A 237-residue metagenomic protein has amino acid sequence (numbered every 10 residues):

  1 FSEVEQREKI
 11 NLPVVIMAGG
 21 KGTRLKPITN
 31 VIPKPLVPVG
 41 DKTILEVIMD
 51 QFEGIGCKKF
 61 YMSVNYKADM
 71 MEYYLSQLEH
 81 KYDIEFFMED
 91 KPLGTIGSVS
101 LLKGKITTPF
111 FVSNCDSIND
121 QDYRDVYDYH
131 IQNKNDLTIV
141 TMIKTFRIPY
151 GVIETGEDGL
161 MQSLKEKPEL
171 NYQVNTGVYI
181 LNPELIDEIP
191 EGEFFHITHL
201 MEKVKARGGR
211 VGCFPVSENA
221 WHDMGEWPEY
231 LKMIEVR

Functional and structural regions predicted by a protein language model:
S2-V31, V37, I44, K59: N-terminal nucleotide-binding beta1-loop-alpha1 segment
Q6-I10, N30, G104, I131 (+1 more regions): Short, flexible hinge/linker loops that cap or flank conserved catalytic cores
P13, K58-F60, D83, D136-L137 (+1 more regions): Residues at the starts of beta-strands that form the adenosine-phosphate
K21, C115-S117: Active-site metal-binding loops of divalent metal-dependent hydrolases
L36, I153-T155, C213: A structural signal for short hydrophobic beta-strand segments in well-ordered beta-sheet cores
K42-C115, D125, T155, E191-G192: Conserved N-terminal catalytic core of the sugar/cofactor nucleotidyltransferase
F110-F111, I118, R124-I131, K144-R147 (+1 more regions): Catalytic-core segments of class I nucleotidyltransferases/pyrophosphorylases that form NMP-activated intermediates
N133-I143: A short, conserved acidic/glycine-rich loop-to-beta-strand motif that forms the donor nucleotide-sugar/metal
